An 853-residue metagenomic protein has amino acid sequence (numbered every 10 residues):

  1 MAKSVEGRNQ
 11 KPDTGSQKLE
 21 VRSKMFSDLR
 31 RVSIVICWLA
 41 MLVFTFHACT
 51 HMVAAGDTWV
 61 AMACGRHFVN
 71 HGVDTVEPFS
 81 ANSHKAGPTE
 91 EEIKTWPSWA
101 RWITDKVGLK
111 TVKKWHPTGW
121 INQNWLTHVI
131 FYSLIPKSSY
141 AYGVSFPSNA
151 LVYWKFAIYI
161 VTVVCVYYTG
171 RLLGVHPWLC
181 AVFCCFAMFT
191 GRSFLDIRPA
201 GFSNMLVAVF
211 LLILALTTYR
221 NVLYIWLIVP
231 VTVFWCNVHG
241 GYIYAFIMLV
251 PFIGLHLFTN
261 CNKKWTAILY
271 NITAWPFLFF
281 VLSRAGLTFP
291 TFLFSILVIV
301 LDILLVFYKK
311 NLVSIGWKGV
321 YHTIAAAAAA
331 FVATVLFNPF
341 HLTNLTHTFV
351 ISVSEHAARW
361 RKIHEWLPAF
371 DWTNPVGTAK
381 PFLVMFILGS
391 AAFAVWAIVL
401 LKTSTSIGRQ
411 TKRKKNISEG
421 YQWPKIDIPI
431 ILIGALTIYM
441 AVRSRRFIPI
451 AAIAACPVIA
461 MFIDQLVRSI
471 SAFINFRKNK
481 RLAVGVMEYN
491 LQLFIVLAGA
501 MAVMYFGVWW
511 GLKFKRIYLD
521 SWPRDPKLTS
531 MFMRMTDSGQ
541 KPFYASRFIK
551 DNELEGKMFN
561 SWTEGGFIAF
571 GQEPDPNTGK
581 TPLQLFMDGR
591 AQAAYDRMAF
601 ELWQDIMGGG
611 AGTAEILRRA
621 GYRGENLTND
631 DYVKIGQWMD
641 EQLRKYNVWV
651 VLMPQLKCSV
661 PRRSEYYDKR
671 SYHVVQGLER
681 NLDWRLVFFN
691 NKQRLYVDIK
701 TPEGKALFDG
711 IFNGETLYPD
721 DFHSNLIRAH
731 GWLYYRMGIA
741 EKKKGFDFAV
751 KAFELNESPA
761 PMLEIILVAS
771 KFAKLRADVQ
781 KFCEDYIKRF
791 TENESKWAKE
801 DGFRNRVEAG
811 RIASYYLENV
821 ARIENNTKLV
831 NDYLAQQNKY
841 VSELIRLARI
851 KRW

Functional and structural regions predicted by a protein language model:
K3-E6, R516-T563, E573-Q584, R590-W853: C-terminal luminal/periplasmic domains and tails of membrane-associated envelope-modifying transferases
A61, C165, T190, F202-R220 (+2 more regions): Specific aromatic-rich, kink-prone transmembrane helix
T104-V107, I121-Y132, S139-G143, T346-V384: Juxtamembrane membrane-water interface segments that cap and precede transmembrane helices
Y153-L173: Transmembrane-helix motifs of polytopic, lipid-linked glycan transferases
V166-F189: Transmembrane-helix signature of polytopic, membrane-embedded enzymes that assemble or transfer cell-envelope glycans
A187-G191, L212, I225-G240, A274-R284 (+2 more regions): Membrane-interface alpha helices of multi-pass inner-membrane proteins
F210-I225, L255-W265, L301-L304, S390-W396 (+1 more regions): Membrane-interface transmembrane helices that cradle and orient dolichyl/undecaprenyl
L216-V233, K263-P276, H322-A326, I428-A435: Short hydrophobic alpha-helices at membrane interfaces in multi-pass membrane enzymes
